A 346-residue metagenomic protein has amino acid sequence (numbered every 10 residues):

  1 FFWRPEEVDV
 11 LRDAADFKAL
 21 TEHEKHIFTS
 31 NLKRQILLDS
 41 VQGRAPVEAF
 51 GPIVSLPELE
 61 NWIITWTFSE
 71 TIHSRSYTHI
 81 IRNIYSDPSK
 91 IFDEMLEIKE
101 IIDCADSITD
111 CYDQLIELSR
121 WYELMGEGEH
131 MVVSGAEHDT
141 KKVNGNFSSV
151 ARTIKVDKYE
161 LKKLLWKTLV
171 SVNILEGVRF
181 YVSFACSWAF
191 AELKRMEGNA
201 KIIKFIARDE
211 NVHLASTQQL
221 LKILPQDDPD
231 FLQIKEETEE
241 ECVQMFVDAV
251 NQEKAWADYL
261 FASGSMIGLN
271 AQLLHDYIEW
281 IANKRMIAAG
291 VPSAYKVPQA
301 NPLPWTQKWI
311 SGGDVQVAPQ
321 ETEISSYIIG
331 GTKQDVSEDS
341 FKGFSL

Functional and structural regions predicted by a protein language model:
F1-L346: Non-heme di-metal
